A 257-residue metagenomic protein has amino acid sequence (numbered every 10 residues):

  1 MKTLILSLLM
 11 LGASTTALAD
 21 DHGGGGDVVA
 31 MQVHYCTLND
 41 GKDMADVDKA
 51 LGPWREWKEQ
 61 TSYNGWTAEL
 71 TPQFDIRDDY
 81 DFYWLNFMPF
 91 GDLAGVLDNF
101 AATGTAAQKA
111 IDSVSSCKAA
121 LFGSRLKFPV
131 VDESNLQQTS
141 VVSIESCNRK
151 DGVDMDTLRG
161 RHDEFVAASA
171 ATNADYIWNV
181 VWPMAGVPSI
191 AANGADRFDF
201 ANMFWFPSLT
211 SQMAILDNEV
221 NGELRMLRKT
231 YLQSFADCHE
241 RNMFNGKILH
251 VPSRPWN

Functional and structural regions predicted by a protein language model:
M1-A19: Gram-negative bacterial Sec-dependent N-terminal signal peptides
A19-N257: Short S/T/G/P-rich N-terminal loop/turn motif that feeds into the first structured element of a domain
